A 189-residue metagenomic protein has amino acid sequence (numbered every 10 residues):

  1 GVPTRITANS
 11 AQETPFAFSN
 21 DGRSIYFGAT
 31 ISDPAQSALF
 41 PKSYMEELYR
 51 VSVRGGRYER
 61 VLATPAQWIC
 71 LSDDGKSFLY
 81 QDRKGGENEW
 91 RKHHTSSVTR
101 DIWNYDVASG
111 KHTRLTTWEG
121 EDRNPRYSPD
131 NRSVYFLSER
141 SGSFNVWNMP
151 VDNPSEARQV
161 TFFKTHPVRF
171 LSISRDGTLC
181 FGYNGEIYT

Functional and structural regions predicted by a protein language model:
G1-V2, I6-P15, S19-Y49, V53 (+7 more regions): A flexible loop/linker signature enriched in serine peptidases of the S9 family
V151-D152: Short loop/turn segments immediately following beta-strands, especially the blade-tip and inter-blade linker loops
I173-R175: Loop/turn segments within WD40 beta-propeller blades
